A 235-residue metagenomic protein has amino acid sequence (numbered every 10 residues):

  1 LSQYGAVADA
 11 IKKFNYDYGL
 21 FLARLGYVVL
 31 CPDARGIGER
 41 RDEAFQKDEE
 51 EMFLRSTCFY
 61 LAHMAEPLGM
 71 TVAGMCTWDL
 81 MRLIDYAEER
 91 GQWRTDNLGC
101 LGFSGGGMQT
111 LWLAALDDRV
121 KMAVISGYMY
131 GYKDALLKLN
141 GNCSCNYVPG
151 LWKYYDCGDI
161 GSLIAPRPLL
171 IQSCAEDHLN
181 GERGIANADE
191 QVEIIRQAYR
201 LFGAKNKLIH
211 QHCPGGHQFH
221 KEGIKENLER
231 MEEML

Functional and structural regions predicted by a protein language model:
L1-W78, E89, D134-K138: Cap/lid segment of the alpha/beta-hydrolase catalytic domain
F59-P67, R82, V120-S162, P166 (+2 more regions): Mobile cap/lid helix-loop segments that gate and shape the active-site cleft of serine hydrolases
V72, S104-G107: Active-site loop->helix "elbow" adjoining a glycine-rich segment at hydrolase catalytic centers
L80, G107-D118: Short glycine-enriched nucleophile-adjacent loop and the immediately C-terminal alpha-helix near the catalytic center
Q92-S104: Alpha/beta-hydrolase fold nucleophile elbow
L101, S126-G127, Q172, C213: Alpha/beta-hydrolase-fold catalytic nucleophile elbow
I164, I171-S173: Short beta-strand/loop motif that positions the catalytic acidic residue of the alpha/beta-hydrolase fold
E193-L235: C-terminal catalytic histidine-bearing segment of alpha/beta-hydrolase fold enzymes
